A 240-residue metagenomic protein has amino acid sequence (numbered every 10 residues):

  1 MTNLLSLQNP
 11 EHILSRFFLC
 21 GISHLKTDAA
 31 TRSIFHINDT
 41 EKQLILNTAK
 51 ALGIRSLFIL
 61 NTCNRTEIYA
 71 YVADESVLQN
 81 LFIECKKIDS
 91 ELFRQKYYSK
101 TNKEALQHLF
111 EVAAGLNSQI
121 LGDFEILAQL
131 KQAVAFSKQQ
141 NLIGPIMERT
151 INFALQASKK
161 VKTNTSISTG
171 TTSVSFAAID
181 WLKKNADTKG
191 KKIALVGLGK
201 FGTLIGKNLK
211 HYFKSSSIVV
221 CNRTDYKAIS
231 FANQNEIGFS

Functional and structural regions predicted by a protein language model:
M1-K50: N-terminal basic/disordered segments at the start of proteins
S56-T62: Short beta-strand
N64-Y71: A generic structural motif
Y71-L78: Helix N-cap motif at beta-to-alpha junctions
L78-D89: Short amphipathic alpha-helices in soluble, non-transmembrane regions that often serve as interface/regulatory elements
L92-T188: Glycine/serine-rich phosphate-binding loop and adjoining beta1-alpha1 elements at the start of nucleotide-handling
A154, G170-S175, I179-K210, S215 (+2 more regions): Glycine-rich adenosine-cofactor-binding loop
N233-S240: Short acidic low-complexity segments
